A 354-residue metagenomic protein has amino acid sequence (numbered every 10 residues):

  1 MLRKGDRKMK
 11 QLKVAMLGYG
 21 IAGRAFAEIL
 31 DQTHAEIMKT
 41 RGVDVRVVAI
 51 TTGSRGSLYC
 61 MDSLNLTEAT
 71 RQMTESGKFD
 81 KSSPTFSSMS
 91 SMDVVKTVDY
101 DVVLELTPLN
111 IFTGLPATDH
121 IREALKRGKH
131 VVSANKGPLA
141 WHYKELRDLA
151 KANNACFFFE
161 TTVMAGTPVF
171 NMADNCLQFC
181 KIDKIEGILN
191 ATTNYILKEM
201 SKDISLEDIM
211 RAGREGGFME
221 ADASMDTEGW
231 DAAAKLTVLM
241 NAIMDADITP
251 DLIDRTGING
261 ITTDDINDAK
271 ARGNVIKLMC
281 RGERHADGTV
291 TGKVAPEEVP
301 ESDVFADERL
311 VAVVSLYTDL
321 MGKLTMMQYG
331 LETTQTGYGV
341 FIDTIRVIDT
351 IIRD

Functional and structural regions predicted by a protein language model:
K4-K126: N-terminal glycine-/serine-/threonine-rich beta1-alpha1-beta2 phosphate-ribose binding loop of Rossmann-like
I21, A25, V45, L64 (+11 more regions): Conserved active-site and cofactor/substrate-binding residues in soluble primary-metabolism enzymes
R55, K136-G137, T162-M164, Y329: Short, ordered loop/turn segments at secondary-structure junctions
L109-K126, K136-E160, M172-A173: Rossmann-fold NAD(P)-binding glycine/threonine-rich loop
V131-V132: A short hydrophobic/small-residue beta-strand
K151-M219, W230, V238: Rossmann-like NAD(P)H-binding beta-loop-alpha module
E199, M210-F305, V313: Substrate-binding/catalytic subdomain of NAD(P)-dependent oxidoreductase enzymes
D303-D354: ATP-dependent carboxylate/acyl-activation modules
